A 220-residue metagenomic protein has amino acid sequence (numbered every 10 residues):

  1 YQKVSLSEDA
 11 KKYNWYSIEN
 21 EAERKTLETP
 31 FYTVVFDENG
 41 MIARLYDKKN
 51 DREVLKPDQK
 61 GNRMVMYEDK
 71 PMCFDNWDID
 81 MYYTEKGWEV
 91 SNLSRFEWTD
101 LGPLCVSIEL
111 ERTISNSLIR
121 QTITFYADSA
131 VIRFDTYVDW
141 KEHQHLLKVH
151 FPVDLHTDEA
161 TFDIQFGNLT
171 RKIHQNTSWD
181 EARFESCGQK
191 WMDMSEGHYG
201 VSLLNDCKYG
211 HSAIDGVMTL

Functional and structural regions predicted by a protein language model:
Y1-L220: C-terminal (or distal) subdomains of carbohydrate-active enzymes
